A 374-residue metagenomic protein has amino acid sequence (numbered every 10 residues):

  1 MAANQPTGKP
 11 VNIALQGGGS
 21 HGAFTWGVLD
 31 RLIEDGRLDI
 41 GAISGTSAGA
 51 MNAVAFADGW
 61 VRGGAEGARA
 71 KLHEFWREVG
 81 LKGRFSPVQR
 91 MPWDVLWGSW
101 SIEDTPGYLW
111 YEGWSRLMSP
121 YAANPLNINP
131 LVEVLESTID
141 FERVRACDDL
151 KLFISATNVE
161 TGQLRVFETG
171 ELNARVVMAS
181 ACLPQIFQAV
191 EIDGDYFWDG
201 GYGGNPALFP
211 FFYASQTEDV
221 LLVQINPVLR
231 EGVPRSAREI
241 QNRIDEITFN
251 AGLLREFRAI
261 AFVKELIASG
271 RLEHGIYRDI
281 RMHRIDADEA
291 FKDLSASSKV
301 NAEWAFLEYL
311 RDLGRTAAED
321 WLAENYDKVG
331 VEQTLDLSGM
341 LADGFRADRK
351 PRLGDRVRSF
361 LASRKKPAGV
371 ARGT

Functional and structural regions predicted by a protein language model:
M1-S44, V54-T374: Patatin-like phospholipase
G45, G49: Gly/Ala-rich beta-loop-alpha elbow adjacent to hydrolase catalytic centers
